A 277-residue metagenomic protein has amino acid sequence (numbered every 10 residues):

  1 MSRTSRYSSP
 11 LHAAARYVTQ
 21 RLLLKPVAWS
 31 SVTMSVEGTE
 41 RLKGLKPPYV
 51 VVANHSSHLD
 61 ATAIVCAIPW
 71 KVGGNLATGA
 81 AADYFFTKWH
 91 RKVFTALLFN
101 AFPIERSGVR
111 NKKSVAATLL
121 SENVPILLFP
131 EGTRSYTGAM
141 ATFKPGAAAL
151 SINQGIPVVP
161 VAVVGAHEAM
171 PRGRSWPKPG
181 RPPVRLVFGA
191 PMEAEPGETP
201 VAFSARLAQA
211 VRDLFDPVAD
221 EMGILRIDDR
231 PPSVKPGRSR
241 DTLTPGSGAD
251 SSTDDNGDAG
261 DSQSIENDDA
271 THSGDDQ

Functional and structural regions predicted by a protein language model:
S2-L11, A15, R110-Q277: Non-catalytic C-terminal accessory region of glycerolipid acyltransferases and related lyso-lipid remodeling enzymes
R6-T33, T87-F99, P171-R181: Alpha-helical membrane-targeting segments
R21-L22, S35-T39, I64-C66, K113-V115 (+1 more regions): A generic local structural motif
L24-H55: Helix-to-loop junction immediately C-terminal to a conserved catalytic motif
P26-V32, P103-S107, T137: Short, flexible loop segments at the rims of nucleotide/cofactor-binding pockets, characterized by
S30-E37, S107-R110, E168-M170: Short gly/ser/thr-rich secondary-structure transition/capping motifs
V36, V51, T78-G79, L186-F188: Generic preference for hydrophobic
G44-S107: Catalytic core of membrane glycerolipid acyltransferases/transacylases, capturing the structured, soluble-facing
